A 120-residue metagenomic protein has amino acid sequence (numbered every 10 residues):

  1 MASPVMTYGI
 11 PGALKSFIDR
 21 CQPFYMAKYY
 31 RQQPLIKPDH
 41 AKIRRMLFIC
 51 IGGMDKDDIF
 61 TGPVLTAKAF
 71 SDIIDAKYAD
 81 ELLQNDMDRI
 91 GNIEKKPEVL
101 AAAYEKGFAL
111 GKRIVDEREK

Functional and structural regions predicted by a protein language model:
M1-K68: Helix-loop-strand module that forms the ligand-binding subsite of alpha/beta enzymes
D57-K120: Glycine-rich phosphate/pyrophosphate-binding loop and the adjoining helix
